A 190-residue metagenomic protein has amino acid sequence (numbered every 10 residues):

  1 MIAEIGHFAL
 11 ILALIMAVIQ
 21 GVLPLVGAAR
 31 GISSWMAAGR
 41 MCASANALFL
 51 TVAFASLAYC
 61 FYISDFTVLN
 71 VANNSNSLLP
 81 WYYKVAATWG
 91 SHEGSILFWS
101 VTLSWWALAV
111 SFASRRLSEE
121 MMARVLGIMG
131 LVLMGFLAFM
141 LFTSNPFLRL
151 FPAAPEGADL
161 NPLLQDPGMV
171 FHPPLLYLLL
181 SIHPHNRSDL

Functional and structural regions predicted by a protein language model:
M1-L190: Polytopic transmembrane helical bundles with strong interfacial aromatic enrichment
